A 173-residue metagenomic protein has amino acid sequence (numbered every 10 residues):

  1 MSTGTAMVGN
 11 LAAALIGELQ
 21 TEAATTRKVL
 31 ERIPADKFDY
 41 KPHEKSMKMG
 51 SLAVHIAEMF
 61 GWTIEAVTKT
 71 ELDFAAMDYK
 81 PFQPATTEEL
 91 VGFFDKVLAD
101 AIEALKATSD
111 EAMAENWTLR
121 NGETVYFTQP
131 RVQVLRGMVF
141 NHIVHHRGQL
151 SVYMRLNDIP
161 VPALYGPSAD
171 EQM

Functional and structural regions predicted by a protein language model:
M1-L11: Short, contiguous pre-domain boundary segments
S2, I16-L30, K37-K80, L119-M173: Short, contiguous alpha-helical
L11-I16, P84-V91, R136-F140: Active-site rim elements
L30-I33, K37, L105, S109: Sec/Tat-exported extracytoplasmic proteins
E65-A66, T70-S109: Helix-adjacent hinge/juxtasegments
E103, A107-E111, V152, L156-I159: Alpha-helix capping at helix-to-loop junctions
A107-G122: Acidic catalytic patch
